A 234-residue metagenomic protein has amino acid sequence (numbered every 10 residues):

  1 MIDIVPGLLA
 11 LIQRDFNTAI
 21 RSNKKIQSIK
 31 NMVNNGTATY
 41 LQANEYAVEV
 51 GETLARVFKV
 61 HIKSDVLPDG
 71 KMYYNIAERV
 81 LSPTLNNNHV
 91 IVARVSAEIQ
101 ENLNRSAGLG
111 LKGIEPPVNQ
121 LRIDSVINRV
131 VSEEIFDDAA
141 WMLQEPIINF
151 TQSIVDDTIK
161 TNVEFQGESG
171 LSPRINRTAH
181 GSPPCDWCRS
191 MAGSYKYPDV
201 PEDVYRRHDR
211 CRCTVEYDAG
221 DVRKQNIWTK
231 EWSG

Functional and structural regions predicted by a protein language model:
M1-H208, E216-G234: Domain-core detector
